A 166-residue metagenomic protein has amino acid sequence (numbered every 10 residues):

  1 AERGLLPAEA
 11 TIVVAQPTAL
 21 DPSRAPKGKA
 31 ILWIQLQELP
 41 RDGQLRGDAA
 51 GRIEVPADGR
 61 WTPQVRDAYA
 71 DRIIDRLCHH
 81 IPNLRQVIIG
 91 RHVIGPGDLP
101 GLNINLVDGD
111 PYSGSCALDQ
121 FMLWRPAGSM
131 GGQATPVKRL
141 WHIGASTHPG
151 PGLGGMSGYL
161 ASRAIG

Functional and structural regions predicted by a protein language model:
A1-G101: C-terminal segments that line or cap access tunnels to active or ligand-binding sites in enzymes and enzyme-associated
R3, Q35-E38, P56-A57, D110-S115 (+2 more regions): Short, surface-exposed linear patches
P7-V13, H79-H148: A glycine-rich dinucleotide-binding beta-alpha-beta segment and adjacent secondary-structure elements that constitute
P26-K29, R46-A49, N103-I104, G114 (+2 more regions): Surface-exposed beta-strand edges and their flanking turn/coil or helix-capping segments
A145-G166: A conserved FAD-binding loop/helix module that cradles the flavin
